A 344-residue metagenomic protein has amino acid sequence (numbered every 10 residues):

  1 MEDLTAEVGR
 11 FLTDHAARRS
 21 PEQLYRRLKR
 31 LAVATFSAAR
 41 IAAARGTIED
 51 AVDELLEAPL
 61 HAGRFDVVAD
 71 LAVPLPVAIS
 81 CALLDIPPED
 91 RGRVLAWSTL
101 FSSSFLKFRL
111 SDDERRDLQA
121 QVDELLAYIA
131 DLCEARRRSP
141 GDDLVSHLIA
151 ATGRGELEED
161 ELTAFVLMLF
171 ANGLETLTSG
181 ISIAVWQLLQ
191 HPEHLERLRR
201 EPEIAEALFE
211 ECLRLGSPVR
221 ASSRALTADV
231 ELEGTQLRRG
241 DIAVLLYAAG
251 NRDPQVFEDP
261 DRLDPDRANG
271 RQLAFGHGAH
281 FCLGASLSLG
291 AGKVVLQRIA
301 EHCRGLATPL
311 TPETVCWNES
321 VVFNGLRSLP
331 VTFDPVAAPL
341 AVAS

Functional and structural regions predicted by a protein language model:
M1-S344: Cytochrome P450
